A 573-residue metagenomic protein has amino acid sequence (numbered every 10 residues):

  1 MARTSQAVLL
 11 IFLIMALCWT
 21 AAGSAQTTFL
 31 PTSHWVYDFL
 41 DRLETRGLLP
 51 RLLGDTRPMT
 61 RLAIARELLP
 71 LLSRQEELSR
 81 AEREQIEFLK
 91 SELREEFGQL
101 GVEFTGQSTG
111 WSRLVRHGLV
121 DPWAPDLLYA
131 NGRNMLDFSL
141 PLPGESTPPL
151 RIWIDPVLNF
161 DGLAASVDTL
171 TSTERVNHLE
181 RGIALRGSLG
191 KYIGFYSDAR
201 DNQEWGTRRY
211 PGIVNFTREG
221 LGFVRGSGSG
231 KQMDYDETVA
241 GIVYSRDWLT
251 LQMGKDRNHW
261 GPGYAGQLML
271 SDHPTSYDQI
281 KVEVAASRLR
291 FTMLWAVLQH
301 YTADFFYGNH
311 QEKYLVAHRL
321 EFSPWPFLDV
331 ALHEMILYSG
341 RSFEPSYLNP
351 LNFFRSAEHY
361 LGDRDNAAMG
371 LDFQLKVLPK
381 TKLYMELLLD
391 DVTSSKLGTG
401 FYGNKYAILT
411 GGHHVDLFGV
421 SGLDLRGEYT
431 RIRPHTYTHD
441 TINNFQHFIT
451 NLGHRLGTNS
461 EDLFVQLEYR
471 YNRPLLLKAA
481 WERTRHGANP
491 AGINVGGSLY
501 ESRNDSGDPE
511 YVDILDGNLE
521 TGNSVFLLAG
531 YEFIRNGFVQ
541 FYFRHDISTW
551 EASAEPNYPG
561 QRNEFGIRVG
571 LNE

Functional and structural regions predicted by a protein language model:
M1-L9: Bacterial N-terminal signal peptides that target proteins for export
G23-A25: Boundary at the C-terminal end of the N-terminal hydrophobic targeting segment
T27, P31, L49-L53, L72-D329 (+6 more regions): Outer-membrane beta-barrel channel domains
V36-T56: Extracellular-facing binding/remodeling surfaces
A63-S73: Soluble extramembrane regions of membrane proteins in the secretory/endomembrane system
Y235, L328-I336, F343-E573: Exposed, low-structure sequence patches enriched in small/polar residues
